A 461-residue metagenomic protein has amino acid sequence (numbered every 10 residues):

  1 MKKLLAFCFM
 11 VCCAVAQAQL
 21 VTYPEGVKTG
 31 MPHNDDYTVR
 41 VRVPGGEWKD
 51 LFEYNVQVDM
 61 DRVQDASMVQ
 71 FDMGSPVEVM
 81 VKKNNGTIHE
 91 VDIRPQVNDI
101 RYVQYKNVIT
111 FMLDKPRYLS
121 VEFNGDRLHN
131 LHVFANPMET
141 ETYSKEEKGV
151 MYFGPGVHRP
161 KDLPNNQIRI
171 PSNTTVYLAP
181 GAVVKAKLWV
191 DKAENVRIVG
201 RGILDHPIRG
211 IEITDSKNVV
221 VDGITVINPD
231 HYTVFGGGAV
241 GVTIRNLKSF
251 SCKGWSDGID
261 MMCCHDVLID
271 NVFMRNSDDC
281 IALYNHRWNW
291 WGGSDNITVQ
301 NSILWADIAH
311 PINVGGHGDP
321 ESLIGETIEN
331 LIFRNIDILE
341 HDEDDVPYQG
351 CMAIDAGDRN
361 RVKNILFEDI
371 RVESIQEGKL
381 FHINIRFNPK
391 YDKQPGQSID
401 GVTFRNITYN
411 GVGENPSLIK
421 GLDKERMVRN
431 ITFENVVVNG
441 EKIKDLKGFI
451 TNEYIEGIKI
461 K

Functional and structural regions predicted by a protein language model:
M1-Q19: Bacterial Sec-dependent N-terminal signal peptides
A18-S172, V183-A186, K192-N195, I203-P207 (+2 more regions): Extracellular "leader-to-stem" segments immediately downstream of a signal peptide or signal-anchor in secreted/lumenal
T29-H33, R40-V43, I224, T233-G241: Aromatic- and glycine-enriched pocket-lining scaffold segments that form the walls of small-molecule binding clefts
F111-L113, H158-T175, V183-V199, D205-V220 (+7 more regions): Extracellular beta-strand-rich solenoid/capping regions of secreted or surface-exposed proteins that bind or remodel
D162-N165, K185-W189, H206-I211, P229-G236 (+9 more regions): Short glycine/acidic-rich loop motifs that flank beta-strands on beta-rich extracellular proteins
N173-T175, P180, E194-L204, K217-N228 (+7 more regions): Right-handed parallel beta-helix
S249, H286, H317, R386-F387: Short, ordered loop/turn segments at secondary-structure junctions
D342-K461: Extracellular beta-rich repeat passengers
